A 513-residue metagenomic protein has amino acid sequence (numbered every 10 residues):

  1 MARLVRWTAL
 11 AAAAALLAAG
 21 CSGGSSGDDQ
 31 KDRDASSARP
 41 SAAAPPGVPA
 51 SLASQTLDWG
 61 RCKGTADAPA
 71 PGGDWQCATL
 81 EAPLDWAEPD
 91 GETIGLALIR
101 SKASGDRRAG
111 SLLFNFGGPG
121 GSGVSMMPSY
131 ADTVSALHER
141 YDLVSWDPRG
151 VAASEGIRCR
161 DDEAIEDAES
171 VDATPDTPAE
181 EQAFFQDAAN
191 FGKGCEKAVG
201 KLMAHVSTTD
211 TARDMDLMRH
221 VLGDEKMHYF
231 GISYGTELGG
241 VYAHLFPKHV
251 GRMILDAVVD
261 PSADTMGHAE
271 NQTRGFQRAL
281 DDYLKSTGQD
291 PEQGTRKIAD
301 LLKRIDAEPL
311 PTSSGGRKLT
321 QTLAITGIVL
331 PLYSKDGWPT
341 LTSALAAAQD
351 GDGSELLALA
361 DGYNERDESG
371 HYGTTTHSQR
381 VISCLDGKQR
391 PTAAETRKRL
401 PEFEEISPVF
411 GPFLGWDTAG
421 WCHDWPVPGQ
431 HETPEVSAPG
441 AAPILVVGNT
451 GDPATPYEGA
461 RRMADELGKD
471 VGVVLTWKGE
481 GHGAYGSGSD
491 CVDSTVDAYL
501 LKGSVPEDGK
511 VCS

Functional and structural regions predicted by a protein language model:
M1-A9: Bacterial N-terminal signal peptides that target proteins for export
A9, S36-A38: N-terminal compositionally biased, intrinsically disordered segments and leader/signal-like regions
L17-G20: C-terminal motif of bacterial Sec signal peptides marking the signal peptidase cleavage site
S22-S25: Bacterial signal peptide processing site
D29-A35: Extracytoplasmic/lumenal low-complexity Ser/Thr/Pro-rich segments of cell-envelope proteins
R39-L323, V381, G387-S513: Gly/Pro-rich cap/lid or specificity-loop segments adjacent to the active site
Q289-S383: Alpha/beta-hydrolase-fold enzymes
